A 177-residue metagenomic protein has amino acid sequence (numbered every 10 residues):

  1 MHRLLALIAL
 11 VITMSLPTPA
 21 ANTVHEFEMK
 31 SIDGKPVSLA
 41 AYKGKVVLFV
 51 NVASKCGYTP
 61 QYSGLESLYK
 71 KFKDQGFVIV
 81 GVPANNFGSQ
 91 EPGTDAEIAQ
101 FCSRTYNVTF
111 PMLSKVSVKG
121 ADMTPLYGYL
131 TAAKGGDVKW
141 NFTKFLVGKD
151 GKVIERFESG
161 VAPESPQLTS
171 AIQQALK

Functional and structural regions predicted by a protein language model:
M1-L4: Positively charged n-region of N-terminal signal peptides that target proteins for export
A6-S15: Bacterial N-terminal signal peptides
P19-A40, P125: N-terminal "domain-start" segment that seeds a small globular fold
S31, N51-K55: Amphipathic alpha-helical repeat scaffolds
G44-V47, K73-V78, Y106-P111, N141 (+1 more regions): Loop/turn elements at helix/coil->beta-strand transitions in domains of secreted/extracellular proteins
Y58-M123: Structural microenvironment flanking redox-active thiols in thiol-disulfide oxidoreductases
P125-K177: Thiol-/selenol-based redox modules, centered on thioredoxin-like and closely related oxidoreductase domains
